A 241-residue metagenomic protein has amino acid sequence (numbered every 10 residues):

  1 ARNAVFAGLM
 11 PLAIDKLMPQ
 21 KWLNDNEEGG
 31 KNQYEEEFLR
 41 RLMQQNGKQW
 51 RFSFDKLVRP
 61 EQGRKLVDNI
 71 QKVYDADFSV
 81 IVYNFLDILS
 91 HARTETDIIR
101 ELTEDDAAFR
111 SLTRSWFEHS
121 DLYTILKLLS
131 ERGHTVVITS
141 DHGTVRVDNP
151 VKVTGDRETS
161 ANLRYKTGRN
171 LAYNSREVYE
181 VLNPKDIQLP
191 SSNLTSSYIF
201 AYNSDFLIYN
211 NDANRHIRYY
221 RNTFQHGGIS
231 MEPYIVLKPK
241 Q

Functional and structural regions predicted by a protein language model:
A1-Q241: Feature captures the catalytic ectodomains and active-site-proximal regions of enzymes that hydrolyze or transfer
